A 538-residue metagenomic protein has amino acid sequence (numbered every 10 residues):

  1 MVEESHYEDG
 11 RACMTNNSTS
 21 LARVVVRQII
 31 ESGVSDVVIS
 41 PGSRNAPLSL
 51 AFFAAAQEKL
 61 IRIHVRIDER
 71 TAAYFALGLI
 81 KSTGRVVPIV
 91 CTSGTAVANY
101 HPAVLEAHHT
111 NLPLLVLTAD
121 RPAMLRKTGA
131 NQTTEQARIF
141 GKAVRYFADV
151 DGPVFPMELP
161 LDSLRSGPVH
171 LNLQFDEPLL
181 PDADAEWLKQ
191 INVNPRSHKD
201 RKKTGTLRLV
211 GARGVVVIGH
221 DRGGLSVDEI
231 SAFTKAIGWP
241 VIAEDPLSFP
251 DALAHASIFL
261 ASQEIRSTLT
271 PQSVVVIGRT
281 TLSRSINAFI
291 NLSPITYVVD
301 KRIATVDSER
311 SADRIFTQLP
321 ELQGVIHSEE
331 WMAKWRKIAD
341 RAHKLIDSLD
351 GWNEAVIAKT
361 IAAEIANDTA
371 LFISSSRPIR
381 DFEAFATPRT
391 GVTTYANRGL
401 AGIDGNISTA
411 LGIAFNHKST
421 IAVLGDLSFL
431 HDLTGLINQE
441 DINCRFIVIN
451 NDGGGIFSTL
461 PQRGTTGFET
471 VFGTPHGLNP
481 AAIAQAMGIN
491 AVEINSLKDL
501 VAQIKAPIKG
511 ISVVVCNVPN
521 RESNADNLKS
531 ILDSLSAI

Functional and structural regions predicted by a protein language model:
C13-N17, I290-I379, I489-I538: Phosphate/pyrophosphate-binding active-site segments
N16, R44, L161-G211: Conformationally flexible catalytic loops at phosphate/diphosphate-handling active centers
N17-V90, A96-A98, F385: N-terminal cofactor/phosphate-binding cores enriched in small/glycine residues, especially glycine-rich loops such as
A22-I30, S43-R44, L48-F52, R336-H417 (+1 more regions): Active-site diphosphate/adenylate-binding microenvironment
S35-I39, R62-I63, S82-T118, T270-G278 (+2 more regions): A short, small-residue-rich loop immediately preceding and capping a beta-strand
K81, S93, N99, I218-K301 (+4 more regions): Glycine-rich, anion-gripping cofactor-binding loops and their flanking helix/strand elements in enzyme active sites
A107, L117-P160, I242-A339, Q439 (+1 more regions): Glycine-rich, acidic loop regions that bind phosphate or pyrophosphate groups
L117, M124-A137, G141, A386-I538: Thiamine diphosphate
